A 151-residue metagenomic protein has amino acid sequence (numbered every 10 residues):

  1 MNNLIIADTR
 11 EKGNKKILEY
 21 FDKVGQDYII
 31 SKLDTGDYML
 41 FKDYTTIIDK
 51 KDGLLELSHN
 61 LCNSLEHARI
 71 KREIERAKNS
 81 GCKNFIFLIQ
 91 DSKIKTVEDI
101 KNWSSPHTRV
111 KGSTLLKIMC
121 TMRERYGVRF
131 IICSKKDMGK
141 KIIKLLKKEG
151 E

Functional and structural regions predicted by a protein language model:
M1-D43, S58-E151: Non-catalytic C-terminal interaction segments of nucleic acid-processing enzymes
T46-L55: Conserved catalytic cores of phosphodiester-cleaving nucleases, focusing on short active-site segments
